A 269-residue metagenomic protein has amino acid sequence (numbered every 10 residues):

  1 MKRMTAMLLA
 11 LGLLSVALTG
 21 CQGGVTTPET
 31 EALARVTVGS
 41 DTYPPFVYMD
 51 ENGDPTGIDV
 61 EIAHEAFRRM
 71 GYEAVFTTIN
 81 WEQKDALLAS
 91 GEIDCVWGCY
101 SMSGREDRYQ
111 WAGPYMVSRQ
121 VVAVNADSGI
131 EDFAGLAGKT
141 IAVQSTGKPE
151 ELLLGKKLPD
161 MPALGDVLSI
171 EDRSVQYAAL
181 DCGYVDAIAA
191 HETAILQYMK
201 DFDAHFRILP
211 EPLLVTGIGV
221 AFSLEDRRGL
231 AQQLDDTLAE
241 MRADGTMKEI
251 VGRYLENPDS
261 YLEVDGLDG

Functional and structural regions predicted by a protein language model:
V16-G20: C-terminal motif of bacterial Sec signal peptides marking the signal peptidase cleavage site
Q22, G57-R69, D127-I130, A134-T140 (+2 more regions): Extended ligand-binding regions for polar small-molecule ligands
T27-C99, S169, Q233, D244: Extracytoplasmic small-molecule ligand-binding "clamshell" domains of the periplasmic binding protein/Venus flytrap
D41, V117-V124, E192, L196 (+2 more regions): Periplasmic-binding protein-like
Y48-E51, A63-Y72, P149-E171, M199-D203: Ligand-binding cleft/hinge of the Venus flytrap
H64, E73-G135, R207, P212: Acidic, polar ligand-binding/catalytic clefts
Y72, N80, G113-G165, E225-R227: A conserved helix-loop-strand patch within extracytoplasmic ligand-binding domains of the periplasmic binding
Q83-A86, C99-R108, L152-G155, A179-V215: A ligand-binding cleft/hinge motif common to bilobed small-molecule-binding domains
